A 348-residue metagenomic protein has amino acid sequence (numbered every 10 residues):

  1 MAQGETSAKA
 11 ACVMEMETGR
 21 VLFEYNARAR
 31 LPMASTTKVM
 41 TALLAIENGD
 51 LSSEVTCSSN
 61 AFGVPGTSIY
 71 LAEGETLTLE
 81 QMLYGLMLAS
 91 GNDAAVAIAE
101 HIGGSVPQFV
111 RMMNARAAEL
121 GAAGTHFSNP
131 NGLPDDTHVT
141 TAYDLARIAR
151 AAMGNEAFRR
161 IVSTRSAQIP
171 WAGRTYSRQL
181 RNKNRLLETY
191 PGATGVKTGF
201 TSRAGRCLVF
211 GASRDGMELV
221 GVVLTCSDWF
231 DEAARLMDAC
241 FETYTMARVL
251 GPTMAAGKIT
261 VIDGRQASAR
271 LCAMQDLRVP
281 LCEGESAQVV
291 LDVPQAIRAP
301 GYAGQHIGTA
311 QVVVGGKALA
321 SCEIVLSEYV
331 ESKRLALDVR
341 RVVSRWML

Functional and structural regions predicted by a protein language model:
M1-E156, R160-I161: Active-site-adjacent loops and short helices of periplasmic peptidoglycan-processing enzymes
A123, P134-D144, A149-L348: Domain-terminus/edge residues, biased toward the C-terminal soluble/receptor-binding domains of extracytoplasmic
